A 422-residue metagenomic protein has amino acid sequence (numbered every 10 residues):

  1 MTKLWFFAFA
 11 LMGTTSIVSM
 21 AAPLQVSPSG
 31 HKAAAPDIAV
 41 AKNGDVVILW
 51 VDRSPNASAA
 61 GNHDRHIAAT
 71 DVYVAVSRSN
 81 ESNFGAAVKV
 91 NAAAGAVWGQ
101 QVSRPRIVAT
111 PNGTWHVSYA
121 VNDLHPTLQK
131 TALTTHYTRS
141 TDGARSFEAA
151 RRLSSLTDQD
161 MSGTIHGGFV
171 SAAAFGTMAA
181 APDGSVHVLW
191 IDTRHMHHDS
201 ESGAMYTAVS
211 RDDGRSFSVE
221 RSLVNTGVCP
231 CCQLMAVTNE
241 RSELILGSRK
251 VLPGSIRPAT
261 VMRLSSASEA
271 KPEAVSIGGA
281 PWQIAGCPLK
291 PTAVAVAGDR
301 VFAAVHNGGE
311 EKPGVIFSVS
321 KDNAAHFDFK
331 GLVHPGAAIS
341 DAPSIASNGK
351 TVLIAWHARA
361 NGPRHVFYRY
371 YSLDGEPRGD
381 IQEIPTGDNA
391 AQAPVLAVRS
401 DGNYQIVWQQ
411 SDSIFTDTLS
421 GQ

Functional and structural regions predicted by a protein language model:
M1-F7: Bacterial N-terminal signal peptides that target proteins for export
F7-S16: Bacterial N-terminal signal peptides
M20-Q422: Extracellular, repeat-based ectodomains that mediate carbohydrate processing or recognition
